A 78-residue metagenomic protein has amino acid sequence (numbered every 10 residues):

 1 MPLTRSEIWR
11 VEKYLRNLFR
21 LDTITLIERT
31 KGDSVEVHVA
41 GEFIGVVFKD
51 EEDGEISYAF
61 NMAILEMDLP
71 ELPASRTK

Functional and structural regions predicted by a protein language model:
M1-K78: Terminal leader/tail segments of proteins
